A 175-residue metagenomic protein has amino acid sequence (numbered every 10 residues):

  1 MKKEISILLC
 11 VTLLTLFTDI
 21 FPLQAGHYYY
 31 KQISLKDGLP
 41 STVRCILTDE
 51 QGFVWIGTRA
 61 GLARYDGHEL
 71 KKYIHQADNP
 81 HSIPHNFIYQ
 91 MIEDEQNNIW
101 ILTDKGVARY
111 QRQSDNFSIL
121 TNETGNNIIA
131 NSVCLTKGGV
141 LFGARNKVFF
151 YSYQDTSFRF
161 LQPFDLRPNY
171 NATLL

Functional and structural regions predicted by a protein language model:
M1-L175: Carboxylate-rich, polar loop motifs that coordinate divalent cations or form catalytic acidic clusters
